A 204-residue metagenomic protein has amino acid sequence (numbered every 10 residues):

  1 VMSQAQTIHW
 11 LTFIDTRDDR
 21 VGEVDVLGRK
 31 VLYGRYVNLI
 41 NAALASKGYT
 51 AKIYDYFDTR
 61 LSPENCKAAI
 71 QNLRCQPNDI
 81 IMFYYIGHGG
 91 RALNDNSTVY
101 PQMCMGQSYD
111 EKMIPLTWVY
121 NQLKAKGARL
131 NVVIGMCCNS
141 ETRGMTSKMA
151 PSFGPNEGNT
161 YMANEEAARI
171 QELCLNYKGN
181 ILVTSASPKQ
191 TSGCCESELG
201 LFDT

Functional and structural regions predicted by a protein language model:
M2-T98: Boundary/activation segment at the start of structured domains
S3, T7, L123-G127, C174-N176: Short, conserved loop/helix-junction motifs that constitute active-site signature segments in enzyme catalytic cores
W10, I14, I40, F83 (+4 more regions): Residue-level detector of buried hydrophobic side-chain packing in well-ordered secondary-structure elements
F13-T16, Y56, G106, C138 (+1 more regions): Short strand-loop junctions, especially beta-strand C-caps/beta-turns that link beta-sheets to coils or alpha-helices
R29-N38, D110-Y120, N156-A167, D203: Well-ordered, non-membrane alpha-helical segments in soluble/globular domains
G48-T50, A128, G179-N180: A generic structural signal for alpha->beta connector loops
K67-I86, G90-K148: Caspase-like (clan CD) cysteine peptidase catalytic core
N131-T204: Active-site-proximal C-terminal subdomain of hydrolase catalytic domains
